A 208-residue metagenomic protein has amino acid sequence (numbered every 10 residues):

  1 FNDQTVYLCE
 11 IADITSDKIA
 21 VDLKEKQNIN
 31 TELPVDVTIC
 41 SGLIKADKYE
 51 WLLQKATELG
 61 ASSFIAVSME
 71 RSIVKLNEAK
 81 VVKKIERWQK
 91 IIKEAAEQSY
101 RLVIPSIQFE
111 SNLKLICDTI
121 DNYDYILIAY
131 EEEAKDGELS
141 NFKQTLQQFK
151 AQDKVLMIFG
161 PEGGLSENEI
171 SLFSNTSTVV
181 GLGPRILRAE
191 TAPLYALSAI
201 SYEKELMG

Functional and structural regions predicted by a protein language model:
F1-N28: N-terminal positively charged helical leader segments and presequences
N2, L43, E110, Y130-E132 (+2 more regions): Fold-independent oxyanion-binding glycine-rich loops and adjacent beta-strand/coil segments at enzyme active sites
Q4-V6, S16-K18, E32-D36, L59 (+1 more regions): Short connector loops at helix/strand junctions that flank enzyme active sites, especially segments positioning acidic
I14-K18, N28-T31, E78-A79, D118-Y125 (+1 more regions): Short, glycine- and charge-enriched coil/turn segments that flank and shape catalytic ligand pockets
N28-I128: RNA substrate-binding interface of SAM-dependent RNA methyltransferases
I73-V74, D136, A189, A196: Generic structural signal for helix capping and beta-alpha/helix-loop junctions
I126-G164, N168-I170, S177-G181: Active-site/ligand-binding-proximal alpha/beta "capping" segment
S166-G208: Structured adenosyl-cofactor binding patch, chiefly the S-adenosyl-L-methionine
